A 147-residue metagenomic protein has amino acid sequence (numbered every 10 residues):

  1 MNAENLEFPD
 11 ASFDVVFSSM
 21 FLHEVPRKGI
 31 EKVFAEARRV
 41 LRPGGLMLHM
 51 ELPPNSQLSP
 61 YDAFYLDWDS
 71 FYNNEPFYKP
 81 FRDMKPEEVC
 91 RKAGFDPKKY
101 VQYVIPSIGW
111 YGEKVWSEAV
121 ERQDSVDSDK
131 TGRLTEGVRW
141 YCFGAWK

Functional and structural regions predicted by a protein language model:
M1-N5, K32: Class I SAM-dependent methyltransferase SAM/SAH-binding core
N2, F17-M20, E51, Q102-V104: Active-site proximal loops enriched in glycine and acidic residues that flank catalytic Cys/His/Asp and coordinate
E4-V16: A short acidic, Gly/Pro-enriched loop at the edge of an enzyme's catalytic core that lines a small-molecule cofactor
N5, H23, R27, P54: Active-site micro-motifs of SAM-dependent methyltransferase domains
D14-K28: A short SAM/SAH-binding and catalytic strip from SAM-dependent methyltransferases
E31-P43: A short glycine-rich, Lys/Arg-flanked "PGG" loop and its adjoining helix->strand segment in the class I
L48-G112: C-terminal alpha-helical "lid/dimerization" subdomain adjacent to the S-adenosyl-L-methionine
R91-K147: Core SAM-dependent methyltransferase catalytic element
